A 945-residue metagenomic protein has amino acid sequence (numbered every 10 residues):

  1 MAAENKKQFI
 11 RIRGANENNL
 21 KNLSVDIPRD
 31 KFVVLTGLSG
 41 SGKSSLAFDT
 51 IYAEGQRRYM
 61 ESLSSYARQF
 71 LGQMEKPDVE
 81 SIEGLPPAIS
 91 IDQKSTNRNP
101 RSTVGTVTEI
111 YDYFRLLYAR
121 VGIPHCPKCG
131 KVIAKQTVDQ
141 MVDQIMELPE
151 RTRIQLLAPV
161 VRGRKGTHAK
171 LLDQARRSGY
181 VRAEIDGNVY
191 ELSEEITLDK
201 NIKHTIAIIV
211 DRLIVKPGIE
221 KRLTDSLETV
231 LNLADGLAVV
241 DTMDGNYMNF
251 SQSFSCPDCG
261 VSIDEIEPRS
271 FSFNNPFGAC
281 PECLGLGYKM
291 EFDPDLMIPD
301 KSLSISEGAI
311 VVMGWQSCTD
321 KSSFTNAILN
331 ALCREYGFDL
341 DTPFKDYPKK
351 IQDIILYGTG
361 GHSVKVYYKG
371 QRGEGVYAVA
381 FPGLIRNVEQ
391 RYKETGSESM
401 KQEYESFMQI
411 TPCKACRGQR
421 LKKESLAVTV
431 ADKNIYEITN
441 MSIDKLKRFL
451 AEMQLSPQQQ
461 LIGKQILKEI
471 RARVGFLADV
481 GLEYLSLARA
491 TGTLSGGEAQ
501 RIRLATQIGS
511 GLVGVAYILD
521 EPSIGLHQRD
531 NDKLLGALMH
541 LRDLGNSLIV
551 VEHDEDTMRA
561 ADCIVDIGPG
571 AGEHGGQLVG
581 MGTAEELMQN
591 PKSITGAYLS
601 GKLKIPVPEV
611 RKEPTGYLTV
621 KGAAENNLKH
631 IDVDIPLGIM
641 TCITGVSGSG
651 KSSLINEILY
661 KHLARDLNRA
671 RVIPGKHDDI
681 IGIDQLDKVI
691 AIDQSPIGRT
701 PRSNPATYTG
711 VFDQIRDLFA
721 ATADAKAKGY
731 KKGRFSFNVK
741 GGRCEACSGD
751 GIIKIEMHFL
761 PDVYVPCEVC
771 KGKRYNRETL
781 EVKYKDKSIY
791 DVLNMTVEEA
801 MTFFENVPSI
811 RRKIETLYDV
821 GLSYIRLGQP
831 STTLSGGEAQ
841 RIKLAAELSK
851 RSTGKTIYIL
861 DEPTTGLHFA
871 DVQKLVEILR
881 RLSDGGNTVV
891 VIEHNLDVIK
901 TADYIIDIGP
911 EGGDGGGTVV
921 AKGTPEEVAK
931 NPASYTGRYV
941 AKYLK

Functional and structural regions predicted by a protein language model:
M1-K945: Conserved phosphate-binding elements of NTP-dependent enzyme cores
